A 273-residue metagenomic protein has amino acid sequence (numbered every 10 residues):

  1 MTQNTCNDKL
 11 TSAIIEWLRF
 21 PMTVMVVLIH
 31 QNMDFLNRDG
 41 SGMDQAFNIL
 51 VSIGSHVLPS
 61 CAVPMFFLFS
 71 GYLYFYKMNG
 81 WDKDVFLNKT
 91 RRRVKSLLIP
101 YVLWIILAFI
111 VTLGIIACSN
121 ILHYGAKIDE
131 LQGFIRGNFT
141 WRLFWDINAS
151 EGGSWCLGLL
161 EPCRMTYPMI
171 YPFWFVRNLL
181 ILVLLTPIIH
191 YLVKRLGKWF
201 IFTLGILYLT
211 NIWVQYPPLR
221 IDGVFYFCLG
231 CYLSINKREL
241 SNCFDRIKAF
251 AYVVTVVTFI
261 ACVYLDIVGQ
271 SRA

Functional and structural regions predicted by a protein language model:
M1-I206: Membrane-cytosol interface segments of multi-pass membrane proteins, especially ER/Golgi lipid-handling enzymes
N4-C6, F225-L229, N236-A273: Alpha-helical transmembrane segments and terminal signal-anchor/GPI-anchor hydrophobic tails, characterized by long
V24-Q31, T203-P217, V253-I267: Aromatic-anchored segments of alpha-helical transmembrane domains
V63-Y76, R177-H190, Y208-F244, A273: Specific transmembrane alpha-helix
I106-A108, P218-F225, D266-G269: Charged/polar, low-hydrophobicity segments characteristic of intrinsically disordered regions and flexible loops
